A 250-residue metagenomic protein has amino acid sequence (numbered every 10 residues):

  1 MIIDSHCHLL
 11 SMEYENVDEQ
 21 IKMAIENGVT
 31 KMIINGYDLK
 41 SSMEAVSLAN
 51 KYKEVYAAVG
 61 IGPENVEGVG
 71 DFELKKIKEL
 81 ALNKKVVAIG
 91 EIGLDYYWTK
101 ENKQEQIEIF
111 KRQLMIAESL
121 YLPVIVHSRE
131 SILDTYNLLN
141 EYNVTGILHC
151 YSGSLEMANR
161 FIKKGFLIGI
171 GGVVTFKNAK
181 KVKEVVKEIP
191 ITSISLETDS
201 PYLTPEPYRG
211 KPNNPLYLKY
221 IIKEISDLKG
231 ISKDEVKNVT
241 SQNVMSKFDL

Functional and structural regions predicted by a protein language model:
M1-L250: Mid-domain alpha/beta scaffold segments of enzyme catalytic cores
